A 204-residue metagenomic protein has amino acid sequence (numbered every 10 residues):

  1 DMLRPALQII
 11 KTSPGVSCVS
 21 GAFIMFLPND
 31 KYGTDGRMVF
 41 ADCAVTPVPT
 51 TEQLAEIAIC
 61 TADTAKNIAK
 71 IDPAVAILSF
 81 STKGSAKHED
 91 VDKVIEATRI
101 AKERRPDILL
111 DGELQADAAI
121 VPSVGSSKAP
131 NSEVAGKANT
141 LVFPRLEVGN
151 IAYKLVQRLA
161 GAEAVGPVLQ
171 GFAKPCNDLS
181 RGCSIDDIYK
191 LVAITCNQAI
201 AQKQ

Functional and structural regions predicted by a protein language model:
D1-A135, N139-Q204: Anion-binding alpha/beta catalytic cores of soluble intermediary-metabolism enzymes, centered on
